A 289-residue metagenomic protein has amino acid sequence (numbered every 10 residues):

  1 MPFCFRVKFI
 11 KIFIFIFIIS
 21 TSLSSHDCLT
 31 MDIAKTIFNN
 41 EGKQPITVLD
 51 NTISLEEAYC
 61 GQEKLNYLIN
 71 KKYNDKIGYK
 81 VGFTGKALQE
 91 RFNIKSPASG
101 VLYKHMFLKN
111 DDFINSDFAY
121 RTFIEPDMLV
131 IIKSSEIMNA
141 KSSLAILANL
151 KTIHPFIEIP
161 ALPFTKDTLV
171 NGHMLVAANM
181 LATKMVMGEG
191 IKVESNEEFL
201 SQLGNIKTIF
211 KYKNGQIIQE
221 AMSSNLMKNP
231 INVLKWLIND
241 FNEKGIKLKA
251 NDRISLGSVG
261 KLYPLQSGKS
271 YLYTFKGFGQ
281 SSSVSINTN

Functional and structural regions predicted by a protein language model:
M1-S25: Classical Sec-dependent N-terminal signal peptides that target proteins to the secretory pathway
D27-N229, Q280-S285, N289: Catalytic-core "active-site belt" of small-molecule-metabolizing enzymes, emphasizing His/Asp/Glu-rich regions
I231-D240: Glycine- and acidic-residue-biased ligand/ion/polar-headgroup-sensing regions
S255-G257: Extracytoplasmic/luminal low-complexity segments enriched in Pro/Gly and acidic/polar residues that act as flexible
V259-Y263, G277-Q280: Short, charged beta-turn/beta-strand-edge "cap" motif at the junction between a beta-strand and an adjacent loop
Y271-F275: Short, aromatic- and glycine-rich surface loops/edge beta-strands on solvent-exposed regions
